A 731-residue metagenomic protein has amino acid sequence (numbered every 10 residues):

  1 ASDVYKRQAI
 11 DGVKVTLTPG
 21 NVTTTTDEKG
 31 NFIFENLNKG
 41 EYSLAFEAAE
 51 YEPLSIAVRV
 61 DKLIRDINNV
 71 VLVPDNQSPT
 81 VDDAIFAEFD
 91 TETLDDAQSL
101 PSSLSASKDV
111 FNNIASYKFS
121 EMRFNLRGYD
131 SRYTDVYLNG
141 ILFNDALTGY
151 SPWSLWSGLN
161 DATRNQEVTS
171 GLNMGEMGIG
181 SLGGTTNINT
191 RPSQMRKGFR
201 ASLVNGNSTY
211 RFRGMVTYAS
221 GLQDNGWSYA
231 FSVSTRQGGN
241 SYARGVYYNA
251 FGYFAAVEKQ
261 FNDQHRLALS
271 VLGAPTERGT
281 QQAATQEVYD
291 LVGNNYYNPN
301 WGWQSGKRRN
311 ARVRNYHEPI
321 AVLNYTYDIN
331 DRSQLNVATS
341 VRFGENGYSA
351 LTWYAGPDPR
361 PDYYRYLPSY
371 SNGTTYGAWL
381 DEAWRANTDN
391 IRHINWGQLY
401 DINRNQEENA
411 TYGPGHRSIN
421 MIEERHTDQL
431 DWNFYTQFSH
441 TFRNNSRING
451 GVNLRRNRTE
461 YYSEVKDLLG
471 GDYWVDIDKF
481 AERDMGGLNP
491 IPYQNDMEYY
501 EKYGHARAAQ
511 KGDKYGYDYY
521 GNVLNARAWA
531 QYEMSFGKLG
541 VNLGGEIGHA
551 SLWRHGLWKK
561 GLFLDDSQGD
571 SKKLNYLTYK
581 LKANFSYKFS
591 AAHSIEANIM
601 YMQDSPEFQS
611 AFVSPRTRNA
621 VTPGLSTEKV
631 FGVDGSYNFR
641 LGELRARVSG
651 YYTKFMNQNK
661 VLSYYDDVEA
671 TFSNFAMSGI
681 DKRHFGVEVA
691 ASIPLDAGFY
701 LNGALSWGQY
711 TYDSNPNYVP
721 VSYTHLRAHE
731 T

Functional and structural regions predicted by a protein language model:
A1-Q8, T724-T731: Conserved small/polar residues in nucleotide/adenosyl-binding loops
P101-L142: Extracytoplasmic beta-strand/coil segments of soluble accessory domains associated with Gram-negative outer-membrane
S103, V110-N112, I141-S170, N189-R191 (+2 more regions): Short acidic/polar hinge/loop motifs at secondary-structure boundaries that mediate gating or recognition
N173-G175, T185-L222, V233-G245: Short strand-turn segments of transmembrane beta-barrel domains in outer membranes, especially the first one or two
E258, R266-N324, G347-E423, L488-K511 (+1 more regions): Acidic/polar loop-and-plug regions of large Gram-negative outer-membrane beta-barrel proteins
E277-G279, A283-V288, N495-A508, S551-L562 (+5 more regions): Surface-exposed extracellular loop regions of Gram-negative outer-membrane beta-barrel proteins, predominantly
M421, S446-S590, S610-R616, N717: Signature of Gram-negative outer-membrane beta-barrel scaffolds
Y651-K654, F675-R727: Gram-negative outer-membrane beta-barrel transporters
